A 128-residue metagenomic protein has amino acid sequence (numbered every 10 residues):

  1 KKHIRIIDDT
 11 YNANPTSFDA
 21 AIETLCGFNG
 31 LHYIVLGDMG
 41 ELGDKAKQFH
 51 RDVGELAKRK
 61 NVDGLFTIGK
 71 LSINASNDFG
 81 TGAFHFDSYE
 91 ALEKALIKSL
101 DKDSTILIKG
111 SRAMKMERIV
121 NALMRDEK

Functional and structural regions predicted by a protein language model:
K1-K128: ATP-dependent carboxylate-amine ligase
